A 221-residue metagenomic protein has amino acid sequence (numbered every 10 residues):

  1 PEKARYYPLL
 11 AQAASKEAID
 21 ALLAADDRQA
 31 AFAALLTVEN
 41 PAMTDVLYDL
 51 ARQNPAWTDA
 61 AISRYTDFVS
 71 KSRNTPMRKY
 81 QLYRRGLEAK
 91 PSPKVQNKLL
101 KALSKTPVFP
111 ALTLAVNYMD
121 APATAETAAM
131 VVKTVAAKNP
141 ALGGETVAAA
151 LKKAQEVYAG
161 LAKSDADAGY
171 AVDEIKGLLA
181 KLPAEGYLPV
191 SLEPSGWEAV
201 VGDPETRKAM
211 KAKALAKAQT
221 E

Functional and structural regions predicted by a protein language model:
P1-A4, A13-Q29, N40-A51, R73-L87 (+3 more regions): Amphipathic alpha-helical scaffolding segments comprising HEAT/armadillo-like alpha-solenoid repeats
K3, R28-A31, T58-I62, Q96 (+5 more regions): Residue-level detector of extended alpha-helical repeat arrays and alpha-solenoid scaffolds
A4-Y7, L23, A31-L35, Y48 (+8 more regions): Hydrophobic core positions within HEAT/HEAT-like alpha-solenoid repeats
L10-A14, L35-E39, Y65-R73, L103 (+3 more regions): Alpha-solenoid repeat junctions
A33, S63, N97-K101, A148-L161: Amphipathic, non-membrane alpha-helical rod segments
F109-T113, P122-E185: Extended alpha-helical scaffolding segments
A159-E221: Accessory carbohydrate-binding/adhesion or oligomerization-edge regions at the termini of glycan-active proteins
